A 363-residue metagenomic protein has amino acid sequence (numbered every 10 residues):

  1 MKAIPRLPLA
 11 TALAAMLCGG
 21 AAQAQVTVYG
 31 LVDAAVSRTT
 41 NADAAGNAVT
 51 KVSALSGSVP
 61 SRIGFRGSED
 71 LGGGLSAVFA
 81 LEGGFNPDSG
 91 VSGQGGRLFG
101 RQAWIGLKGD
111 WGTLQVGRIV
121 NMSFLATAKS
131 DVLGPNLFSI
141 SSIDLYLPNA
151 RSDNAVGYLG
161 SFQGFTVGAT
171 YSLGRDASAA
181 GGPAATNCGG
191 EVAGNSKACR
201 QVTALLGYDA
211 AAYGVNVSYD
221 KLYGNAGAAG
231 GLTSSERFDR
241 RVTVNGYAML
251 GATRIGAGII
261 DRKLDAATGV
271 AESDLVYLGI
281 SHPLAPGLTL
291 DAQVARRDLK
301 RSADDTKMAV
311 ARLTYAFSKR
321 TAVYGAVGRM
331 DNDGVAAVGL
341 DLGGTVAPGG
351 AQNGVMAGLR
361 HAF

Functional and structural regions predicted by a protein language model:
L17-A21: N-terminal signal peptide c-region/cleavage motif recognized by signal peptidases
A24-G30, E69, G73-A77, D110-L114 (+9 more regions): Outer-envelope beta-barrel architecture signal
Q25-R38, T50-G174, G207-A211: Outer membrane beta-barrel
A34-T40, G83-P87, V120-M122, G164 (+8 more regions): Transmembrane beta-strands of outer-membrane beta-barrel pores
N47-G57, S92-G100, Y146-P148, P183-R200 (+4 more regions): Replace "Gram-negative outer membrane beta-barrel proteins" with "bacterial and organellar outer membrane beta-barrel
R62-G64, Q102-W104, A155, T203-L205 (+4 more regions): Membrane-embedded beta-strand positions in outer-membrane beta-barrel channels/transporters
K197-Y315, A326-G328: Detector for outer-membrane/organellar transmembrane beta-barrel domains, recognizing the amphipathic beta-strand
Y315-F317, G349-F363: Outer-membrane beta-barrel "beta-signal"
